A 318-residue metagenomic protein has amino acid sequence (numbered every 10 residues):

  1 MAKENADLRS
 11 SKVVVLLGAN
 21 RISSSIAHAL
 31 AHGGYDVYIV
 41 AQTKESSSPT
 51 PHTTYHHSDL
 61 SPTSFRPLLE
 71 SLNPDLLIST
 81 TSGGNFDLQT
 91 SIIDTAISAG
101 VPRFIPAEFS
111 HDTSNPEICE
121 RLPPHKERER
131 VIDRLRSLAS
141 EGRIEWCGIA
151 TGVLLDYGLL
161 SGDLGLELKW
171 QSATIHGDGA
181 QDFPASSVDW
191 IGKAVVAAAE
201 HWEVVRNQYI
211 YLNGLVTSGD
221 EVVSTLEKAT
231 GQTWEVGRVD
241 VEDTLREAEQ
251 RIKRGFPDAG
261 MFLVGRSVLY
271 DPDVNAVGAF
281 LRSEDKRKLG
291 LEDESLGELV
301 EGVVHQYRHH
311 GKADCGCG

Functional and structural regions predicted by a protein language model:
A2-T50, P62, A99, T113-E235 (+2 more regions): Oxidoreductase cofactor-interface core, primarily capturing Rossmann-like NAD(P)-dependent enzymes
K3-N5, E242-G318: A hydrophobic C-terminal alpha-helical subdomain
A29, L68, T95, R134 (+2 more regions): Alpha-helical recognition domains of nuclear gene-regulatory proteins
E45-A99, D112-E117: NAD(P)H-binding glycine-rich loop region in Rossmannoid oxidoreductase-like domains and their noncatalytic homologs
R66, V188-V196, D293-V304: Short, amphipathic alpha-helical "lid/cap" segments that border enzyme active or binding sites
T80, A107, G152: Conserved residues at the C-terminal ends of beta-strands
P102-E108: Short beta-strand elements of ligand-binding domains
